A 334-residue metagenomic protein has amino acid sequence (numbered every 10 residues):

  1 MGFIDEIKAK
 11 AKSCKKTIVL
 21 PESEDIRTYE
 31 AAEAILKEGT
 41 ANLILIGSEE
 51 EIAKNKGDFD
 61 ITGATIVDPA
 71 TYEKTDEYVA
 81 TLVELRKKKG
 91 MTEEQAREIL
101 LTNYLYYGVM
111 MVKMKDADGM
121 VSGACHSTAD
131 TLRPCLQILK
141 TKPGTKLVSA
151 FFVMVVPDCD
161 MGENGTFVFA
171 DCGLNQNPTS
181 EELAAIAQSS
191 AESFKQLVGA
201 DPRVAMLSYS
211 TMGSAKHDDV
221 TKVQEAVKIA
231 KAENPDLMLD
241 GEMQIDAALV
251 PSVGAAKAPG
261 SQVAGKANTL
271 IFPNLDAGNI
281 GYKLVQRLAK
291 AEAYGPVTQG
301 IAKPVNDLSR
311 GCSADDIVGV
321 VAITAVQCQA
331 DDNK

Functional and structural regions predicted by a protein language model:
M1-A264, T269-K334: Anion-binding alpha/beta catalytic cores of soluble intermediary-metabolism enzymes, centered on
